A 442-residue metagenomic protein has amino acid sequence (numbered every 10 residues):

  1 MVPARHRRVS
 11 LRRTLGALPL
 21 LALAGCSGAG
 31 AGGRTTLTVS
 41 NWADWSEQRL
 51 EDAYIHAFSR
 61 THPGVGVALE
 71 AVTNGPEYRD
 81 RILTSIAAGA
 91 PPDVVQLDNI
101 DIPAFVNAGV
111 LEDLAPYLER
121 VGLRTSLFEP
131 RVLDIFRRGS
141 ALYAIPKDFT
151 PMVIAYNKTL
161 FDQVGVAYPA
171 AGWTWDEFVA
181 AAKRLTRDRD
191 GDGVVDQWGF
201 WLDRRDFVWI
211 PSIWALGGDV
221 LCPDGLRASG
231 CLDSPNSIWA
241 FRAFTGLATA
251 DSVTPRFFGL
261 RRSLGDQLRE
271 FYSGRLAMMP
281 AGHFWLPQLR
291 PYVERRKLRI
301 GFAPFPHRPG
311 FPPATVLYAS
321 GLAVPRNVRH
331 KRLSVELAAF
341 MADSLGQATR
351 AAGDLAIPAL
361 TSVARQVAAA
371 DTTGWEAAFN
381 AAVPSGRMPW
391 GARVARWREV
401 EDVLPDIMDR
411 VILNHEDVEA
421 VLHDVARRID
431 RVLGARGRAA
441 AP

Functional and structural regions predicted by a protein language model:
D44, A115-F128, A171, D190-G199 (+5 more regions): Short, solvent-exposed loop/beta-turn-alpha elements that line the ligand-binding surface or hinge of extracytoplasmic
A57-F128, D162-G165, R269-E270, R275-M278 (+3 more regions): Extracytoplasmic "Venus flytrap"/periplasmic binding protein-like
T84, P91-D93, G122-L160, Q197-G199 (+3 more regions): A structural signal for short loop-to-beta-strand junctions that line the ligand-binding cleft of periplasmic/secreted
N99-P151, S212, R299, A303 (+2 more regions): Hinge/lid segment of periplasmic solute-binding proteins
G139-K147, M152, E177-G230, L276: Extracytoplasmic/periplasmic solute-binding protein
V164, T245-T254, W285, R290-I357 (+2 more regions): Extracytoplasmic/periplasmic substrate-recognition and gating elements
A181-K183, L226-R261, F305: Glycine-centered hinge/linker elements that transmit conformational signals in sensory and ligand-binding systems
A303, A352-D406, R410, R438-P442: Long, aromatic- and glycine/proline-rich binding clefts that accommodate carbohydrate-like moieties
